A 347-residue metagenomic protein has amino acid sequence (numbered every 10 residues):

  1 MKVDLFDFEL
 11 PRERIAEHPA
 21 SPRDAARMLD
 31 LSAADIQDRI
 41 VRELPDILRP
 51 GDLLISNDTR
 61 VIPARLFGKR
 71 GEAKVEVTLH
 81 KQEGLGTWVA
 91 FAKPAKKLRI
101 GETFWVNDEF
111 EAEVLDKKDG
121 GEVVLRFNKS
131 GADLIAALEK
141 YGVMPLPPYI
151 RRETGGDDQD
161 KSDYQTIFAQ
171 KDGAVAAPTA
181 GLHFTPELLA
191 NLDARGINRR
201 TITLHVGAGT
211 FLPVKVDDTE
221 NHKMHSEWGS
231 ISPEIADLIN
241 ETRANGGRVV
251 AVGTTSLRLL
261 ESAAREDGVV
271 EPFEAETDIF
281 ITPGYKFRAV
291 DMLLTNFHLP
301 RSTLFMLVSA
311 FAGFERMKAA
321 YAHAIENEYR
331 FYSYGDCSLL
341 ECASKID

Functional and structural regions predicted by a protein language model:
M1-D347: Surface-exposed, charge/polar-rich loops and edge strands
